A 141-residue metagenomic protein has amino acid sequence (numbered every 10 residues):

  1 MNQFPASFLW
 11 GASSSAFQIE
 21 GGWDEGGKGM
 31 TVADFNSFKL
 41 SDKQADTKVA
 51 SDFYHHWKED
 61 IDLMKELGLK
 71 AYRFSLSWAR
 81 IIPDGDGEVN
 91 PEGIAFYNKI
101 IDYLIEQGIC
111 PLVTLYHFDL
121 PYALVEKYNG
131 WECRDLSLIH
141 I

Functional and structural regions predicted by a protein language model:
M1-L67: N-terminal carbohydrate-binding accessory modules
F8-W23, L104-L120: Glycine-rich, aromatic-flanked loop segments that form ligand/cofactor-binding clefts across common enzyme folds
F17, W57-I61, L115-Y128: A broadly tuned preference for mixed-charge, low-complexity surface segments
Q18-E20, L67, I82, P121-L124: Active-site-proximal flexible loops/turns
D42-Y54, A79-I94, V125-S137: The substrate-binding groove and active-site-proximal loops of carbohydrate-active enzymes, especially glycoside
I61-L67, Y72-Y116: Aromatic-lined substrate-binding rim segments of carbohydrate-active enzymes
I139-I141: Conserved small/polar residues in nucleotide/adenosyl-binding loops
